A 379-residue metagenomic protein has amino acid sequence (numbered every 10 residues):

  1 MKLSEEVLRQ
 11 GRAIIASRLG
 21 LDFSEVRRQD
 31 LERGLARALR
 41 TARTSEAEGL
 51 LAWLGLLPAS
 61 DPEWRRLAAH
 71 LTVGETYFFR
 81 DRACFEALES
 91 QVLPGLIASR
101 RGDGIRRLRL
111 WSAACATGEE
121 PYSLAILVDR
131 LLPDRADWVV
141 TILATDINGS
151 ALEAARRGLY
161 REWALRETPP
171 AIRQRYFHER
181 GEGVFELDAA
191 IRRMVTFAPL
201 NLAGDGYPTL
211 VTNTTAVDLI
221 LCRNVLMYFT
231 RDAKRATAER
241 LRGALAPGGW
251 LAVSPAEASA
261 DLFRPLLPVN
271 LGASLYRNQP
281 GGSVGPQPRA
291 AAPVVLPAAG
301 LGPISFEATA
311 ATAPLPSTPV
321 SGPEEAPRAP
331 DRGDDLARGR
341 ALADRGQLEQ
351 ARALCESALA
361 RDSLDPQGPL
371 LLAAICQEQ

Functional and structural regions predicted by a protein language model:
M1-W111: Conserved AdoMet
A113, P133-L221, V225-A233, S259-A260: Extended basic-aromatic, gly/pro-enriched interface segments that bind polyanionic ligands
R235-P247: A short glycine-rich, Lys/Arg-flanked "PGG" loop and its adjoining helix->strand segment in the class I
E324-R361: Alpha-helical segment of the N-proximal tetratricopeptide repeat
L342, C376-Q377: Residue at a conserved register position within TPR or TPR-like alpha-solenoid repeats
